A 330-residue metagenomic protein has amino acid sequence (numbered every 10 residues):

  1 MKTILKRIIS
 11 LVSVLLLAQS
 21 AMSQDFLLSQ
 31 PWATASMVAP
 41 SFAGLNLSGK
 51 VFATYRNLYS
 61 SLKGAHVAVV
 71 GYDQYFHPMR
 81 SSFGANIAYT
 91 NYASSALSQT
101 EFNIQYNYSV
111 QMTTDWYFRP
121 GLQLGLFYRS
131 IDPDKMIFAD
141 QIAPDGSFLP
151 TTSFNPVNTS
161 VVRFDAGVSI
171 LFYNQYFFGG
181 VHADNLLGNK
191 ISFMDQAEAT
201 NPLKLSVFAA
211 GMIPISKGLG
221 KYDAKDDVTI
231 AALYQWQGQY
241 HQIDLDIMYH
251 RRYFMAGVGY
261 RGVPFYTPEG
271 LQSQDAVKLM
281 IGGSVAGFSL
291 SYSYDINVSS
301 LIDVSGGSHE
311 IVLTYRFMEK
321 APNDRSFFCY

Functional and structural regions predicted by a protein language model:
M1-R7, M112-T114: Positively charged n-region of N-terminal signal peptides that target proteins for export
I4-L17: Sec-dependent N-terminal signal peptides
L17-S23: Sec/Tat signal peptide C-region and signal peptidase I cleavage site
Q24-Y330: Subset of outer-membrane beta-barrel
